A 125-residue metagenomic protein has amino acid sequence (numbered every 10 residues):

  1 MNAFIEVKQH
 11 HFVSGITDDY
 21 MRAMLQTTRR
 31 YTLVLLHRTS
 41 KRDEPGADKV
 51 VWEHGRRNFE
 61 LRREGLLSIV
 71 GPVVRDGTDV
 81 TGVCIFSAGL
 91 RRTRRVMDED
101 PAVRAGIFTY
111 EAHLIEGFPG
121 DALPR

Functional and structural regions predicted by a protein language model:
M1-R125: Conserved, structured core segments of small domains
